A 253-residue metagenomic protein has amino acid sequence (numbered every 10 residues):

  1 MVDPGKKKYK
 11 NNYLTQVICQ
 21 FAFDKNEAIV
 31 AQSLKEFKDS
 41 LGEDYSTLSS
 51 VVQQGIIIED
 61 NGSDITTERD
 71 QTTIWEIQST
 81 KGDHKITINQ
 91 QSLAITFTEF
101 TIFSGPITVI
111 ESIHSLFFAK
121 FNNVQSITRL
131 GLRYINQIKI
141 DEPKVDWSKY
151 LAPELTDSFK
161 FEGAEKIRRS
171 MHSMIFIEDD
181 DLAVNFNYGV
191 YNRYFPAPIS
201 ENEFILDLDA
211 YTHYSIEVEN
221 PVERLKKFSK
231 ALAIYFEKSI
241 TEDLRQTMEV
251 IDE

Functional and structural regions predicted by a protein language model:
M1-Q90, Y214, D252: N-terminal low-complexity, intrinsically disordered segments
P4-K6, D70-Q78, R129-I199: Aromatic/basic-lined ligand-recognition segments that form π-stacking hydrophobic pockets flanked by Lys/Arg to engage
Y13-Q20, H84-T101, S126-I135, S200-Y211: Glycine-rich, often proline-containing surface loops adjacent to acidic residues and nearby aromatics that form
A28-T47, G105-P106, L116-S126, I216-F228 (+1 more regions): Extended intrinsically disordered, low-complexity coil regions enriched in Ser, Thr, Gly, Ala and often Pro
T47-G62, A119-Q137, A164-R168, I234-E253: Short glycine-rich, low-complexity/disordered patches
Q78-F118: Hydrophobic alpha-helical segments and helix pairs
F100-T108, H114, K120-P143: Long amphipathic alpha-helical segments with strong coiled-coil/leucine-zipper propensity
N202-E253: Long, compositionally biased interface segments
